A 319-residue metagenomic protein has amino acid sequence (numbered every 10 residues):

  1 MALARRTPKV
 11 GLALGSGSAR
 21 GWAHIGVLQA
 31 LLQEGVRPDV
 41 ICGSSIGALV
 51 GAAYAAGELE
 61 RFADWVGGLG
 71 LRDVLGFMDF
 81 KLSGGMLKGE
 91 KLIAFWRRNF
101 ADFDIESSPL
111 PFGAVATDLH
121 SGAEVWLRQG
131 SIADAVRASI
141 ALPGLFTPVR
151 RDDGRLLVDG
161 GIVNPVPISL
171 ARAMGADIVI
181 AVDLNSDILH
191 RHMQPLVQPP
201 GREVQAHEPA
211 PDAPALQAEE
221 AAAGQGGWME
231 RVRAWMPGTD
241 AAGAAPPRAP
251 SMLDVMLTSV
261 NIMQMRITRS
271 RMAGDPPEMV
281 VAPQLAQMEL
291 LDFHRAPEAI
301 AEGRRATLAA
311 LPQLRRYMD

Functional and structural regions predicted by a protein language model:
M1-S44, A52-D319: Patatin-like phospholipase
